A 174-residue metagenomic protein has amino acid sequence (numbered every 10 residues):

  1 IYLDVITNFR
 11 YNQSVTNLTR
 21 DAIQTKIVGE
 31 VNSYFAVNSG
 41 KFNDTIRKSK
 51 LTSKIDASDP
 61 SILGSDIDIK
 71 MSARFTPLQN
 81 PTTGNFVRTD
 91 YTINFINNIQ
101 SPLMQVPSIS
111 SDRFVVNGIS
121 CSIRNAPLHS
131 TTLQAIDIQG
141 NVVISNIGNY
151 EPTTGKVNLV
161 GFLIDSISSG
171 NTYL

Functional and structural regions predicted by a protein language model:
I1-T92: Acidic, low-complexity glycine/serine/threonine-rich segments
I6, G64-D66, G118, T154 (+1 more regions): Extracellular/lumenal ectodomain signal focusing on beta-strand-rich modules and carbohydrate-recognition contexts
K50-T52, D56, D68, S72-S145 (+1 more regions): Extended beta-strand solenoid/passenger and fiber regions
H129, I138-L174: Surface-exposed interaction regions enriched in Ser/Thr/Asp/Glu that occur as long low-complexity tracts or repetitive
